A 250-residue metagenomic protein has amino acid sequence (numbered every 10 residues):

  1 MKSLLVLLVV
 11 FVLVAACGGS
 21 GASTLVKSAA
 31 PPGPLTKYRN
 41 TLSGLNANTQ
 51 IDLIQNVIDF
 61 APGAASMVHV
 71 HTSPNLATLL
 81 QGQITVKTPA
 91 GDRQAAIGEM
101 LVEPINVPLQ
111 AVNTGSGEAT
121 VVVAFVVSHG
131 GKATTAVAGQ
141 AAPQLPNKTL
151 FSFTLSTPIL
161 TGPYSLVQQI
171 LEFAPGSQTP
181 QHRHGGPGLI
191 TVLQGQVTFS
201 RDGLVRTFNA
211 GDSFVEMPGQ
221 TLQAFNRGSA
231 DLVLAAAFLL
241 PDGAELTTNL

Functional and structural regions predicted by a protein language model:
M1-L8: Positively charged n-region of N-terminal signal peptides that target proteins for export
V12-A16: C-terminal motif of bacterial Sec signal peptides marking the signal peptidase cleavage site
G18-V57, Q94-I97, L101-P104, S116-I170 (+1 more regions): A short, N-terminal "cap"/entry segment at the start of jelly-roll beta-barrel domains of the cupin/DSBH fold
A29, F60-P62, T88-V107, F173-P175 (+1 more regions): Short acidic-glycine-tyrosine-enriched beta hairpin
L53-I54, I58-F60, S66, L76 (+10 more regions): Fold-core signature of tandem repeat domains
S66-H71, V112-T114, T179-H184, F225-R227: Short histidine-centered beta-strand/loop micro-motifs that create catalytic or ligand/metal-coordination sites
T72-A90, G185-G203, D212: Glycine- and acidic-residue-biased ligand/ion/polar-headgroup-sensing regions
I105-K132, G219-E245: Ligand-binding loop in jelly-roll beta-barrel domains
